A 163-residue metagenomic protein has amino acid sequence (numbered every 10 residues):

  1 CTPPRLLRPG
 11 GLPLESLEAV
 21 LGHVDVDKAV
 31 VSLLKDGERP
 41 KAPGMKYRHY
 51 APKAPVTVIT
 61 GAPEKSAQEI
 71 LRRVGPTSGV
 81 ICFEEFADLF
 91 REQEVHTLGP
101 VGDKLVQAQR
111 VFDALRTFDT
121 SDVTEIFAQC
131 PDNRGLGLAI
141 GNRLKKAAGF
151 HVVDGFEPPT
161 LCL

Functional and structural regions predicted by a protein language model:
C1-L163: Active-site-adjacent structural elements in enzyme catalytic cores
